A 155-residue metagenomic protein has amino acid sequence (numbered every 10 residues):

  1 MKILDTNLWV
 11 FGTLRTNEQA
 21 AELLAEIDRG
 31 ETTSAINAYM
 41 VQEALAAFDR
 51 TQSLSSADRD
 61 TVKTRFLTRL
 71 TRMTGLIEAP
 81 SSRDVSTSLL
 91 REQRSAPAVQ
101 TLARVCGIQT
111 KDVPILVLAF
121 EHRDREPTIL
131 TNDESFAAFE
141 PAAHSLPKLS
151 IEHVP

Functional and structural regions predicted by a protein language model:
M1, F120-P155: Acidic, PIN/NYN-like endoribonuclease modules and their adjacent C-terminal/linker elements
M1-M40, A47-D60: Short, well-structured N-terminal submotif of metal-dependent ribonuclease cores
L8-W9, M40, P114-I115, S135-F136: Alpha-helix capping/helix-boundary segments
A25-D28, L67-M73, A143-S145: Short, conserved catalytic or adaptor-binding loops enriched in Gly and charged residues
A35, I77-S86, L149-V154: General small-molecule cofactor/ligand-binding pocket signal
L45-F48, F120: Short, amphipathic alpha-helical segments that act as regulatory/interfacial helices in nucleotide-processing proteins
S53-T87: Helix-adjacent hinge/juxtasegments
L76-L130: Active-site neighborhoods of divalent-metal-dependent phosphate/nucleic-acid chemistry enzymes
